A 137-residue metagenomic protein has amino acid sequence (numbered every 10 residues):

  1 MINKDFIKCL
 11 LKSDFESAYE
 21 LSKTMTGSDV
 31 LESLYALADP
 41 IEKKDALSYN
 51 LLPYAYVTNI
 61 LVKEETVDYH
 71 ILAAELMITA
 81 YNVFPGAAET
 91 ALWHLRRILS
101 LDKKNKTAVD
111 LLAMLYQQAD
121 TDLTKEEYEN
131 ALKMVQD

Functional and structural regions predicted by a protein language model:
I2-G27: Short terminal alpha-helical segments
I7-S13, E42-A55, F84-A91, T124: Helix-turn-helix repeat elements of alpha-solenoid scaffolds
F15-S22, A91, A108, T124-Y128: Solenoid-repeat scaffolds in large eukaryotic assemblies
Y19-G27, T58-V62, R96-L99, L132-Q136: A conserved position within tetratricopeptide repeats
E20-E42, K63-A80, N105-Q118: Amphipathic alpha-helical repeat scaffolds of TPR domains
P40-I41, Y54-V62, L76-V83, H94-R97: Short secondary-structure capping micro-motifs at structural edges
D45, L61, V83, S100 (+1 more regions): Structural signature of alpha-solenoid helical repeat scaffolds
E89-S100, A113, L123-D137: TPR/TPR-like (Sel1-like) alpha-helical repeat modules
